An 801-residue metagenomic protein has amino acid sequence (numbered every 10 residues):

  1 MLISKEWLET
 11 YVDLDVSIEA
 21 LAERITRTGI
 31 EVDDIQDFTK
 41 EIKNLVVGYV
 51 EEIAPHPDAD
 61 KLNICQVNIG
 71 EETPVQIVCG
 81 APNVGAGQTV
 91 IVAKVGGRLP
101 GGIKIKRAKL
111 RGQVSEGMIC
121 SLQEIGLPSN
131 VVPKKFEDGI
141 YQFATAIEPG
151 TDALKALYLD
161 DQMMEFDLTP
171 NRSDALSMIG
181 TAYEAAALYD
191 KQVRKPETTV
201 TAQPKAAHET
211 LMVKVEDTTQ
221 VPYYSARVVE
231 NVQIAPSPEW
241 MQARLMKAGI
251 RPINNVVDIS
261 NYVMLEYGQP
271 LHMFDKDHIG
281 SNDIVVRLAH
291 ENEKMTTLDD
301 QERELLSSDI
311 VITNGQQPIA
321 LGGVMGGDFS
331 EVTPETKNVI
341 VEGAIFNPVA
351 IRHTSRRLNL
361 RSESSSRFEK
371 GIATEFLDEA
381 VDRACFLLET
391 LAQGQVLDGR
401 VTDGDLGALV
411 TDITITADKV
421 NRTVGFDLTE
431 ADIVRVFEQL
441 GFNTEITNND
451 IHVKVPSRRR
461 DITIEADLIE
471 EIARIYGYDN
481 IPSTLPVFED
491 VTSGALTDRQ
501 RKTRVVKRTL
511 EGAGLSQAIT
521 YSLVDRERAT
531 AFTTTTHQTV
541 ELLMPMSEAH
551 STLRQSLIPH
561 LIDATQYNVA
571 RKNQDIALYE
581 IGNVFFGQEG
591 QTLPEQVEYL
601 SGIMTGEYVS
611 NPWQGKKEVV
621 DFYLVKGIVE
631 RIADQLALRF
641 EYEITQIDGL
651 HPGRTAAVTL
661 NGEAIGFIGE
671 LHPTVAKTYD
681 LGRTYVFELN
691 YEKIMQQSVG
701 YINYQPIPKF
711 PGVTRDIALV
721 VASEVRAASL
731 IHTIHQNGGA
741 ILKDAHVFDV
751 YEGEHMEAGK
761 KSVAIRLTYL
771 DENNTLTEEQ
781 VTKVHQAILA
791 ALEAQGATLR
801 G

Functional and structural regions predicted by a protein language model:
M1-T199, E363, A373-T374, A380: Phosphate-backbone binding interfaces of nucleic-acid-interacting proteins
K5, N63, R194-K294, Y608: Glycine/proline-enriched, intrinsically flexible loops and inter-domain linkers
R27, Q439-F442, E595, V609-G801: A carboxyl-terminal module marker
K40-K43, A202-Q203, D490-V491, A495 (+3 more regions): Beta-rich nucleic-acid/ligand-interaction surfaces
V47-V78, N254, S260-V332: Conserved mixed alpha/beta core segments that line enzyme active sites in large multi-domain catalysts
Q88, A108, V285-M325, F329-V332 (+5 more regions): Class II aminoacyl-tRNA synthetase-like tRNA-binding/catalytic domains
V114-G126, K135, I312-A408, N568 (+1 more regions): Mobile "lid/hinge" segments at catalytic clefts and subdomain interfaces of large enzymes
I413-A417, N421-I576, R715, T768-L770 (+2 more regions): Extended, well-folded interaction surfaces typified by the phenylalanyl-tRNA synthetase beta subunit core
